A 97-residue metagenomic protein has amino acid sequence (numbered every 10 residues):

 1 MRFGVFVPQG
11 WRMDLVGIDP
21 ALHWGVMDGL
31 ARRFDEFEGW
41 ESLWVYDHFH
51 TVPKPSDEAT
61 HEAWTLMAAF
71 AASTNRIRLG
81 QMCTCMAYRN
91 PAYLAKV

Functional and structural regions predicted by a protein language model:
M1-S73, I77: N-terminal beta1-alpha1-beta2 module of alpha/beta enzyme domains
P20-G29, A87-V97: Glycine-rich anion/phosphate-binding loops
G80-Y88: Conserved strand-turn element in the central/C-terminal portion of the radical SAM core barrel that lines
